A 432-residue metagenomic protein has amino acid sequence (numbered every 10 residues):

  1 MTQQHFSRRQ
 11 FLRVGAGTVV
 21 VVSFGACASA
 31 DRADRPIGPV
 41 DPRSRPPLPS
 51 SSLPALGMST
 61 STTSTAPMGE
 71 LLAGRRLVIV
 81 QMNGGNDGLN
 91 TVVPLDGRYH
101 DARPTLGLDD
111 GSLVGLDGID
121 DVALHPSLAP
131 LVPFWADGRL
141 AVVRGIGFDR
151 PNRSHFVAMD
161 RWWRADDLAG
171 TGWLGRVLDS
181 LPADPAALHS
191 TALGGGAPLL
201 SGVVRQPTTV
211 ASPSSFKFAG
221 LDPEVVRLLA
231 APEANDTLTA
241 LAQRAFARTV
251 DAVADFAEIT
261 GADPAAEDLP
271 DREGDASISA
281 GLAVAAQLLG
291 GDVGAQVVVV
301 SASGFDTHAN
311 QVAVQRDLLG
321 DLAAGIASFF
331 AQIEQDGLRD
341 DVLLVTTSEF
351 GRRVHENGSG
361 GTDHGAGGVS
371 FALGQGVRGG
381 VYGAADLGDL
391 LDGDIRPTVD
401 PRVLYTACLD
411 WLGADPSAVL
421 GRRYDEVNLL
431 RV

Functional and structural regions predicted by a protein language model:
T2-G325, A331-D336, H355, V369-V432: Feature for exported/extracytoplasmic and membrane-associated proteins, marking the mature portion
R339: Conserved H-loop
L343-F350: Acidic/histidine-rich, metal-coordinating catalytic segments
G351-H355, G360-V369: A post-motif C-terminal structural segment
